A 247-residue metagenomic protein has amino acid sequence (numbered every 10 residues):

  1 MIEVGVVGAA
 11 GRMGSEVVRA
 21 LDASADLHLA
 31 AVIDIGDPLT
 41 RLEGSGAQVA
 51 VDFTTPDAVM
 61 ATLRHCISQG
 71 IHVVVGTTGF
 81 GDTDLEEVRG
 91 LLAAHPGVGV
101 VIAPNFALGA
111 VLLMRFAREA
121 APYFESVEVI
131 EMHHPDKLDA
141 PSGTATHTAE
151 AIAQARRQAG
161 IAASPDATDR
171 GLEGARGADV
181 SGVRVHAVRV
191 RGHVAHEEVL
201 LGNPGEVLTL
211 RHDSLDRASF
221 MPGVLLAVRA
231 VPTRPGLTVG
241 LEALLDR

Functional and structural regions predicted by a protein language model:
E3, V7-G44, E125-R247: C-terminal substrate-binding/catalytic lobe of Rossmann-fold NAD(P)-dependent oxidoreductases
V7, F53-T54, G76-T77, A103 (+2 more regions): Structural motif
L29, V73-V74, G99-I102: Hydrophobic beta-strand scaffold residues
E43, V49, F53, D57-G76 (+1 more regions): Rossmann-fold NAD(P) dinucleotide-binding segment
P56, M60, D82, M114 (+1 more regions): Glycine-rich phosphate-binding loop at the start of an alpha helix
P56-D57, G79-F80, N105-F106, V190: Short glycine-rich anion-binding loops that position phosphate/pyrophosphate groups of nucleotides and phosphorylated
R64, T77-V100, V111, R115-E119: Rossmann-fold NAD(P)-binding glycine/threonine-rich loop
A103, A107-I130: Short, glycine-/small-residue-rich phosphate/pyrophosphate-handling segment
